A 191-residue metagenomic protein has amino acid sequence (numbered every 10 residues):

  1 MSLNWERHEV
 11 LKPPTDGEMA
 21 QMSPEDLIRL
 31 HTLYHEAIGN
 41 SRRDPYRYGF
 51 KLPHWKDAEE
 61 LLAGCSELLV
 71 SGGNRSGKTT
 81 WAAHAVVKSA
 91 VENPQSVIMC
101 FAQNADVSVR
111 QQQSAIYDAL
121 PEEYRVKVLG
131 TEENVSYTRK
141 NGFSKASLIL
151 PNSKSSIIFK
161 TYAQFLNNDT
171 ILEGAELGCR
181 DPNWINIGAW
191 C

Functional and structural regions predicted by a protein language model:
S2-C191: Phosphate/NTP-binding elements of NTP-utilizing enzymes
